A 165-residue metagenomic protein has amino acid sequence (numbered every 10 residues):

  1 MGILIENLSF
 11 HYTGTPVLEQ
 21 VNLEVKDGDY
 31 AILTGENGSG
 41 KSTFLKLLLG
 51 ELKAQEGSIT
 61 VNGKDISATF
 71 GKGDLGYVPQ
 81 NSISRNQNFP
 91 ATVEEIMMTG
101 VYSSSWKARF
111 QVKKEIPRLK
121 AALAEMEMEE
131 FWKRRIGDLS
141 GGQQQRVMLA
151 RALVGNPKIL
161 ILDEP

Functional and structural regions predicted by a protein language model:
T34-E36: The feature captures the beta-strand-to-loop junction immediately N-terminal to the Walker
L49: Helix-to-loop junction immediately C-terminal to a conserved catalytic motif
G57-G71: Conserved ABC transporter NBD signature motif
V112-F131: Conserved ABC ATPase "signature" region
R135-L139, Q143: Conserved ABC ATPase signature
N156: Conserved catalytic motifs of ABC-family nucleotide-binding domains
L160-E164: Catalytic Walker B motif of ABC-type/P-loop ATPase nucleotide-binding domains
